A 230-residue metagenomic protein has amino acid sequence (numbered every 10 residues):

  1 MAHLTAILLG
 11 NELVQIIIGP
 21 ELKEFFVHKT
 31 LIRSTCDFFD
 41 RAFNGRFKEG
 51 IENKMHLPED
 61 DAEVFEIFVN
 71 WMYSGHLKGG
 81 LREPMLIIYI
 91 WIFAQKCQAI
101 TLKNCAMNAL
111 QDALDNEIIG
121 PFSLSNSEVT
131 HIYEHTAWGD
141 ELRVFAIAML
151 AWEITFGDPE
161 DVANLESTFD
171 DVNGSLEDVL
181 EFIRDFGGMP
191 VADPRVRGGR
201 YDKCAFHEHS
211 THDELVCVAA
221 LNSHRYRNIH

Functional and structural regions predicted by a protein language model:
M1-L31, E59, E63, N70-M85 (+1 more regions): N-terminal BTB/POZ boundary and linker segment
E24, E49-H56, W91: Short interface patches used for recognition in eukaryotic signaling and trafficking proteins
H28-D40: Short helix-loop-helix/strand-helix junction enriched in hydrophobic and basic residues
C36, A99, F169-N173: Short, solvent-exposed helix-helix connector turns and helix-capping sites enriched in acidic/polar residues
D37-E52: Cytochrome P450 catalytic domain signature, combining two hallmark sequence patches
M55, F156-M189: Long amphipathic alpha-helical assembly cores
H56, E63, I67-D161: Post-BTB helical module
G174-H230: C-terminal helix/juxtamembrane-tail motif
